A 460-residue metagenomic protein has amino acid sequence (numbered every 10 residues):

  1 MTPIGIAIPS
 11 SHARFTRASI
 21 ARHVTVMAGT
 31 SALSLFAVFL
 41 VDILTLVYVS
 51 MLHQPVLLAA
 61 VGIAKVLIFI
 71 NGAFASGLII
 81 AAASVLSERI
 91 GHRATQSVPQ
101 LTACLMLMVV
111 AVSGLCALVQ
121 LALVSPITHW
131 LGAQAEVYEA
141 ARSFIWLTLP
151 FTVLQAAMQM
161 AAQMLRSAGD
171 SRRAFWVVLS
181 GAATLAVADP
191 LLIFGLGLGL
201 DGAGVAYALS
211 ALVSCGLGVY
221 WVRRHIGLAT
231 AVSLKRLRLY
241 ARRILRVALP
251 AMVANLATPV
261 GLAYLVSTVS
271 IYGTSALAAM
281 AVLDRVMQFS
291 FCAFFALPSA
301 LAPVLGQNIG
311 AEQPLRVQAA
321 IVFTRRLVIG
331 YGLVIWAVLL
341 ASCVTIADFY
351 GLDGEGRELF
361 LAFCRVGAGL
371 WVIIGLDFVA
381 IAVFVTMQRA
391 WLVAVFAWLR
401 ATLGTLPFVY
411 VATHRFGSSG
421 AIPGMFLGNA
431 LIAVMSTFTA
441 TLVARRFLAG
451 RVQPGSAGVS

Functional and structural regions predicted by a protein language model:
M1-S31, L86-V153, T184-V187, G195-L249 (+2 more regions): Short alpha-helical transmembrane segments in multi-pass integral membrane proteins
S31-S84, F151-Q155, R242-Q307, V328-I335 (+2 more regions): Transmembrane helix-bundle signature of multi-pass secondary active exporters and lipid flippases
L40, L52-P55, R89-H92, S167-A168 (+5 more regions): Helix-loop interface residues and adjacent transmembrane-helix termini in multi-pass membrane transporters, primarily
I43-V47, M160-M164, A186-L191, V219 (+5 more regions): Alpha-helical transmembrane segments of multipass membrane proteins
L46, P55-L58, T95, S171 (+4 more regions): Membrane-helix interface/capping residues of multi-pass secondary transporters
L58-L118, Q155-A174, A279-A337, A341-C343 (+2 more regions): Small-residue-rich hydrophobic transmembrane alpha-helices
A368-W371, G375, A382-V409: A late C-terminal transmembrane helix in Major Facilitator Superfamily
